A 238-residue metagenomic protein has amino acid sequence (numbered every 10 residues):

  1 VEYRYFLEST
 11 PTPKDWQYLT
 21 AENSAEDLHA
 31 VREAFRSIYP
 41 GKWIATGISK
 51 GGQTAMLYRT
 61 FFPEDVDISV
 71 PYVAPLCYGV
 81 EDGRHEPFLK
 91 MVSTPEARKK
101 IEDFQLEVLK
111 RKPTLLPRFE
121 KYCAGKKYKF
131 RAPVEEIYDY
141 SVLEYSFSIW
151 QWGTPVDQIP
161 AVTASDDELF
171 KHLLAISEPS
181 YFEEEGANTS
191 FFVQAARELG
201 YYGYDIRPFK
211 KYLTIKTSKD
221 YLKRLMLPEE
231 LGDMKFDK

Functional and structural regions predicted by a protein language model:
V1-T10: Conserved alpha/beta-hydrolase
W16-S37: Alpha/beta-hydrolase active-site loop
S37, Y58-D67: Short, surface-exposed basic-aromatic patches at helix termini and helix-loop junctions that form
Y39-S49: Alpha/beta-hydrolase fold nucleophile elbow
G47-G51, A55, R59: Gly/Ala-rich beta-loop-alpha elbow adjacent to hydrolase catalytic centers
D65-Y122: A catalytic-pocket lid/entrance helix-loop region that shapes and gates access to the active site across common
L115-L169: Long, internal scaffold/assembly segments composed of regular secondary structure
F147-K238: C-terminal subdomain of alpha/beta-hydrolase-fold enzymes, centered on the catalytic histidine and its supporting
